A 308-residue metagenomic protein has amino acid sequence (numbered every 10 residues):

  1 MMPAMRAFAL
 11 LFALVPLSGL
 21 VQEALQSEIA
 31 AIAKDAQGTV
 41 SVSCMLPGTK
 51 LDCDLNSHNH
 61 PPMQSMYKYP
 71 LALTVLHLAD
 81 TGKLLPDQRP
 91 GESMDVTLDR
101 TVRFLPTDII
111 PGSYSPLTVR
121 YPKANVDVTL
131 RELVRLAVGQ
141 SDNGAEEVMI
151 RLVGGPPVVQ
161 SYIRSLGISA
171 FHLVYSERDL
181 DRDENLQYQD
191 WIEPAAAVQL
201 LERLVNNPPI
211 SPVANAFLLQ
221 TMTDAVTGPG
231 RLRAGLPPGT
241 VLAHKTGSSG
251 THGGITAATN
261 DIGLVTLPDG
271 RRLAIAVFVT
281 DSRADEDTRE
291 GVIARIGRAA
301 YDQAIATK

Functional and structural regions predicted by a protein language model:
P3-L11: Sec-dependent signal peptide recognition, specifically the positively charged N-region followed immediately by
G19-S65, Q303: Beta-lactamase-like hydrolase cores
E23-I29, G48, D52, R151-L152 (+3 more regions): Structured C-terminal helix/loop/strand segments within mature extracytoplasmic catalytic/sensor domains
S41-L46, D54, P70, T101-R103 (+2 more regions): Soluble periplasmic/extracytoplasmic beta-strand elements of cell-envelope proteins
P47, Q88-S115, V153-G154, T221: Acidic helix-start/capping segments at beta-turn-to-alpha-helix junctions
K50, P62-V102, A137, I275: Active-site SXXK
S113, N125-V126, V134, Q140 (+1 more regions): Mid-domain, small-residue-enriched loop/turn segments at the edges of structured enzyme/sensor domains
